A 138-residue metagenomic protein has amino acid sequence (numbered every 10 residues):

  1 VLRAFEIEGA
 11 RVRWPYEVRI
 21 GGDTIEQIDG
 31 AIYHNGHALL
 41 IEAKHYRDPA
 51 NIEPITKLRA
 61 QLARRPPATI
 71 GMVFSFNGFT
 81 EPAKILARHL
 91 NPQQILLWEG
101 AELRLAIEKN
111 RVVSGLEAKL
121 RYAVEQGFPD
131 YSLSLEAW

Functional and structural regions predicted by a protein language model:
V1-W138: Mixed-charge (Asp/Glu-Lys/Arg
